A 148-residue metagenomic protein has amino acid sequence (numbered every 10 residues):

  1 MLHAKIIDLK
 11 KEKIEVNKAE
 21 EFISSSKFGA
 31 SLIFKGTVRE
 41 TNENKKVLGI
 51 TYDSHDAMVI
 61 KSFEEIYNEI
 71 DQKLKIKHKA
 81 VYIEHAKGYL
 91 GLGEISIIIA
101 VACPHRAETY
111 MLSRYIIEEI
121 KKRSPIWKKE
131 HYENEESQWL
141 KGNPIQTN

Functional and structural regions predicted by a protein language model:
M1-I95, A102-R114, E118-N148: N-terminal, polar/charged subdomain of small-to-medium soluble alpha/beta proteins
